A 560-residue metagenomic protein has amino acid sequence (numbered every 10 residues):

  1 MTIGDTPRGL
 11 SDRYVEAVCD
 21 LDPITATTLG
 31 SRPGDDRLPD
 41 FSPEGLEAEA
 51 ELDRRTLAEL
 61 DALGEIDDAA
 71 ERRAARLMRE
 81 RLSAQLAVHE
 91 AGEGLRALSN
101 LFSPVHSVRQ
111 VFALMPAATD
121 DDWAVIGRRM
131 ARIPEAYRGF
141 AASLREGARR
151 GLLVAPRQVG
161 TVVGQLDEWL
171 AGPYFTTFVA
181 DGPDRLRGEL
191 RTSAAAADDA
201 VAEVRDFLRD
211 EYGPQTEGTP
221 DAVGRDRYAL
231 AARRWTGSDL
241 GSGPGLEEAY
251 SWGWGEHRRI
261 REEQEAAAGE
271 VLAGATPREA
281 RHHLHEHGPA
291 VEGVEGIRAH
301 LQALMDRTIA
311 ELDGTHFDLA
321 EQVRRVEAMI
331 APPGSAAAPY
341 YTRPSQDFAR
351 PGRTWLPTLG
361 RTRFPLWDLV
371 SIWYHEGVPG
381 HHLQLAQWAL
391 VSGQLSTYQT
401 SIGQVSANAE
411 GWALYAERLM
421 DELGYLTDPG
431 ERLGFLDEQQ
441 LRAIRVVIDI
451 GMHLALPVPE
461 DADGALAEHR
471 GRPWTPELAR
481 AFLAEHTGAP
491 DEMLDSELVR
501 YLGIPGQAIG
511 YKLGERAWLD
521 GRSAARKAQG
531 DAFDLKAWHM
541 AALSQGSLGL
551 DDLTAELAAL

Functional and structural regions predicted by a protein language model:
M1-L560: N-terminal maturation segment of proteins
